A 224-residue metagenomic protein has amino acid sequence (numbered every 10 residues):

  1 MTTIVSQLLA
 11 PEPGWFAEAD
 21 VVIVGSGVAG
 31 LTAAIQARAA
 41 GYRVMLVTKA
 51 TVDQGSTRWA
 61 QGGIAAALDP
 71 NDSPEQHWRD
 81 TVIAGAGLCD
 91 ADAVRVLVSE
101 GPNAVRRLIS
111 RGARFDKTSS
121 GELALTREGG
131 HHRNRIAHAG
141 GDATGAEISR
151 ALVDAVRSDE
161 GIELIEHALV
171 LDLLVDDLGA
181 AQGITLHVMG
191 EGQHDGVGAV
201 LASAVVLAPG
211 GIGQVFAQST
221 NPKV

Functional and structural regions predicted by a protein language model:
M1-D20, V24, V28-A29: Generic start-of-chain signal for non-secretory N-termini
T2-T3, L8-A10, K49-E191, G196 (+2 more regions): Conserved N-terminal/central alpha/beta ligand/cofactor-binding core
F16-A19, G192-A204: Core beta-strand elements of the Rossmann-like FAD/NAD(P) dinucleotide-binding domain in flavoenzyme oxidoreductases
V21-L46: N-terminal Rossmann-like FAD-binding beta1-loop-alpha1 element of flavoenzymes
G25, H187, A202, A208-P209: Short, well-ordered coil/turn residues at beta-beta hairpins and beta-strand->alpha-helix junctions within
T32, Q36, S56, V205: Hydrophobic/aromatic ligand-binding patch that stacks against planar heteroaromatic rings of cofactors or nucleotides
A39-R43, A65, N221-V224: A glycine- and small-aliphatic-rich helix-loop capping segment at beta-alpha/alpha-beta transitions that lines
A204-V224: Glycine-rich loop(s) and the adjacent beta-strand/alpha-helix scaffold that form part
